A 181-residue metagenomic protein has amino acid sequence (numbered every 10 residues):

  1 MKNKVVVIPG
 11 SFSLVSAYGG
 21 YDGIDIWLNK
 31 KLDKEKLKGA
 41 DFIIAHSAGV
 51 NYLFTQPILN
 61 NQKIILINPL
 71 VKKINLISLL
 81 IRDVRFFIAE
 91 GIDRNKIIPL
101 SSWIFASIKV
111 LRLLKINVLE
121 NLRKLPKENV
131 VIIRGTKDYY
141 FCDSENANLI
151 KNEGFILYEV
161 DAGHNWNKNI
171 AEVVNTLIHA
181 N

Functional and structural regions predicted by a protein language model:
M1-L32: Short, surface-exposed "cap/lid" segments of acyl-processing enzymes
V6, D22-I24, I65, V131-I133 (+1 more regions): Hydrophobic/aromatic beta-strand patches that form the interior of the parallel beta-sheet core in alpha/beta enzyme
V6-G10, H46, R134-G135: The conserved beta1-alpha1 loop
D41-I44, K63-I65: Residue in the alpha/beta-hydrolase core beta-strand immediately N-terminal to the catalytic nucleophile
I44-L53: Gly/Ala-rich beta-loop-alpha elbow adjacent to hydrolase catalytic centers
Q56-L59: Aromatic pocket-lining residues of Rossmann-like dinucleotide-binding sites
P69-F141, A147, E153-I170: The alpha/beta-hydrolase serine catalytic core
N167-A180: Post-His helix in hydrolase/transferase enzymes
